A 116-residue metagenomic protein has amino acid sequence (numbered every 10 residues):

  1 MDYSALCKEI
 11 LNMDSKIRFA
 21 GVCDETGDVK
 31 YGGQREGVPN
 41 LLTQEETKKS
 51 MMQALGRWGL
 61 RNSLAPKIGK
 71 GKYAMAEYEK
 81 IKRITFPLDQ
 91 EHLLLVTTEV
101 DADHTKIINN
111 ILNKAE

Functional and structural regions predicted by a protein language model:
M1-E116: Non-catalytic interaction/Regulatory regions outside core domains
